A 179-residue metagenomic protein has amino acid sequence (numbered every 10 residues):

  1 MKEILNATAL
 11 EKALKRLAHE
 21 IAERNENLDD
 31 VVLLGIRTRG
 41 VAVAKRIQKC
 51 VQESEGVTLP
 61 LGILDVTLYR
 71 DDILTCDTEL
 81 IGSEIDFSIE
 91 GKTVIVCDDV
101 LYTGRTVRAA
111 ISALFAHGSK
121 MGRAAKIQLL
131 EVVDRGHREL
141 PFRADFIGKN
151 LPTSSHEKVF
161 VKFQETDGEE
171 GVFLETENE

Functional and structural regions predicted by a protein language model:
M1-E179: PRPP-associated nucleotide enzymes
